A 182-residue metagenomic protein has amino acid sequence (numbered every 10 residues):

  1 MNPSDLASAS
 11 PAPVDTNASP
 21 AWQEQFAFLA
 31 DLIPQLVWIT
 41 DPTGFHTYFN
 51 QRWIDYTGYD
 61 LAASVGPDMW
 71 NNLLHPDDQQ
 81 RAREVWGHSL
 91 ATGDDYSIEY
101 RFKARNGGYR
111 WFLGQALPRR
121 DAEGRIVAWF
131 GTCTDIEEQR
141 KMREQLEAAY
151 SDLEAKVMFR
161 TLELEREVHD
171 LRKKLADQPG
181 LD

Functional and structural regions predicted by a protein language model:
M1-Q25, D77, T134-A148, L153-L164 (+2 more regions): PAS-associated C-terminal cap
Q35-L36, T43, Y96-E99, K156 (+1 more regions): Sensory-domain cores of signal-transduction modules, predominantly PAS/LOV
H46-T47: Conserved hydrophobic beta-strand signature of PAS-family and PAS-like sensory domains
W53-V65: PAS/PAS-like sensory domain cap-loop motif
V65-D68, N72-H88, I98: PAS/Per-ARNT-Sim sensory domains
A91-D94, I98-A116, R125-V127: Per-ARNT-Sim (PAS) sensory domains and their PAS-associated C-terminal
